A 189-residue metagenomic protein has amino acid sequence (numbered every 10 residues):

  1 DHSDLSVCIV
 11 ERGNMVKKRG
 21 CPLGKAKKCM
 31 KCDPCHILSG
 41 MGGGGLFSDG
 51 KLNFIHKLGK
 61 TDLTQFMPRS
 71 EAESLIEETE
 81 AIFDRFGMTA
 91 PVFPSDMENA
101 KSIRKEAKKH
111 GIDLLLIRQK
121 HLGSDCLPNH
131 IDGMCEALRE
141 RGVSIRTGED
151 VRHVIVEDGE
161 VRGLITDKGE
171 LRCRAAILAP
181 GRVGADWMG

Functional and structural regions predicted by a protein language model:
D1-M67, S95-G189: Residues forming the flavin
E71: Conserved, single-site charged/polar hotspot
I76-F86: Conserved catalytic/binding loops enriched for acidic/polar residues
D84, M88-A100: Helix-rich C-terminal "cap"/substrate-channel and partner-interaction subdomain that packs against the flavin-binding
